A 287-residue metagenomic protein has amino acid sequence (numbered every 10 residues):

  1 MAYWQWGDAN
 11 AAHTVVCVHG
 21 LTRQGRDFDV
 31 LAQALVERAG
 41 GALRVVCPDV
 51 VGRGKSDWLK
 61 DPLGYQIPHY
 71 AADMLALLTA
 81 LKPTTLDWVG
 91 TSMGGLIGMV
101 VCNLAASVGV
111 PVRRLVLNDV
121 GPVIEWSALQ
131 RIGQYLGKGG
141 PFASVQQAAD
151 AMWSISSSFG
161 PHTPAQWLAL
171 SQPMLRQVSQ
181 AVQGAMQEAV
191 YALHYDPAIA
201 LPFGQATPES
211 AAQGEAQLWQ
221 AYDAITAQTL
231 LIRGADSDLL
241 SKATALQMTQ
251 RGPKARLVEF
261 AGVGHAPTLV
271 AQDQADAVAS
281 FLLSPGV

Functional and structural regions predicted by a protein language model:
M1-W6: A short loop-to-beta-strand scaffold at the N-terminal edge of the catalytic core in hydrolase folds
V16-G20, R233: The conserved beta1-alpha1 loop
L21-Q33: The serine-hydrolase catalytic nucleophile loop
V30, V36, G41-G90, A106-V108 (+1 more regions): Active-site loop/oxyanion-hole signature of alpha/beta-hydrolase fold enzymes
T84-W126: Conserved hydrolase catalytic core segment
A143-Q205: Conserved alpha/beta-hydrolase catalytic His-Asp/Glu region
S179-Q247, E259: Conserved serine/cysteine hydrolase catalytic core
V263-D273: Catalytic histidine-centered segment of alpha/beta-hydrolase-like enzymes
